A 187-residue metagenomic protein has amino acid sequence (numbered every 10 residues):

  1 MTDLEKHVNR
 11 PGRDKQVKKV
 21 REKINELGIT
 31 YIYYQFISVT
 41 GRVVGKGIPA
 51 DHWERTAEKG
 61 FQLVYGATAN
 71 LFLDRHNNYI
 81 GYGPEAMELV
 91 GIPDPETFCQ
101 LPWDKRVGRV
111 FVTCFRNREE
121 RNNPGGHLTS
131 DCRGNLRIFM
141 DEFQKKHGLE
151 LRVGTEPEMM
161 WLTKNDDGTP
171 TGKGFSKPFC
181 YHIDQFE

Functional and structural regions predicted by a protein language model:
M1-E187: Glycine-rich, acidic/polar active-site loops that bind/position phosphate-bearing ligands
